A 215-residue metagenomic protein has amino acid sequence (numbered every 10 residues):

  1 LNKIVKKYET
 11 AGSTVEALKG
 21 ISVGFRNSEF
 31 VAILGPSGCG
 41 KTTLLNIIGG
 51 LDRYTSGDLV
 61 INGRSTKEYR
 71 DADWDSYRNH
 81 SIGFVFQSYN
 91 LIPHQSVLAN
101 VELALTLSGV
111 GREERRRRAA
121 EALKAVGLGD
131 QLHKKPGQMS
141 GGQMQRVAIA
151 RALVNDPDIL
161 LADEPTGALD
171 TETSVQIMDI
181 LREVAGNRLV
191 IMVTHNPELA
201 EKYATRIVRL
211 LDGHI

Functional and structural regions predicted by a protein language model:
L1-A204, L210: ABC family nucleotide-binding domain
D212-I215: Conserved switch/coupling elements of ABC/ABC-like ATPase nucleotide-binding domains
